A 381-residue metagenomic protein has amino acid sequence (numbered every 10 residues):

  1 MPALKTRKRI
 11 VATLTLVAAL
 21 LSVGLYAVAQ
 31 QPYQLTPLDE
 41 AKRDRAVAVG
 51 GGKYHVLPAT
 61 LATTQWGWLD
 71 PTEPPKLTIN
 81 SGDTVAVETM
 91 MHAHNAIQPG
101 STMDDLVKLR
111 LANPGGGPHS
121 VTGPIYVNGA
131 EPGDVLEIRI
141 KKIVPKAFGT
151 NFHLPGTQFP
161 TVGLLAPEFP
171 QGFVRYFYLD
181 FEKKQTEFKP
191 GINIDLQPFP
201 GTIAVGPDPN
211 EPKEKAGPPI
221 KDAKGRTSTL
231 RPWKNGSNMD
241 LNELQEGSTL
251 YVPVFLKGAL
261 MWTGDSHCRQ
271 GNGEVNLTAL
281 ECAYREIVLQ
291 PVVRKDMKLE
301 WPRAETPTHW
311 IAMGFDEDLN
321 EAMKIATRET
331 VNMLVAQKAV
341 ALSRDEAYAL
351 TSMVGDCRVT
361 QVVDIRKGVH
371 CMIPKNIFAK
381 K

Functional and structural regions predicted by a protein language model:
M1-R9: N-terminal secretory signal peptides that target proteins for export/translocation
T13-G24: Bacterial N-terminal signal peptides
T36-N113: N-terminal, Lys/Arg-enriched amphipathic/low-complexity engagement segments that precede the first folded domain
A59-D70, P114-T122, T227-N235: Short, structured beta-strand/loop micro-motifs enriched in basic residues and often containing a Trp
H92-D104, I143-L154, G258-C268, T360-V363: Short, Lys/Arg- and Gly-enriched loop/turn segments at beta-strand edges
K142-L244: Intrinsically disordered, low-complexity linker/loop segments enriched in Gly/Pro and charged/polar residues
P198-T202, P207-P209, K213-L319, V331: Conserved mixed alpha/beta catalytic, RNA-binding, or beta-rich assembly cores of soluble enzyme, regulatory
